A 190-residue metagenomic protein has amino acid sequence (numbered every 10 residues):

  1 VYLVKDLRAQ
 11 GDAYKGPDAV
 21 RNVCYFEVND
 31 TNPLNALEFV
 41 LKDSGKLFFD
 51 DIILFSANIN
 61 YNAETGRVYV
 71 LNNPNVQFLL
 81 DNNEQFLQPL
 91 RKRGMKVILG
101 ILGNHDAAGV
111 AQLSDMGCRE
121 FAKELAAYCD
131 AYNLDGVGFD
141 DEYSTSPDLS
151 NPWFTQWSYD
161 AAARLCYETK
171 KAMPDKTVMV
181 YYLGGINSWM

Functional and structural regions predicted by a protein language model:
Y2-M190: Secreted glycan hydrolases and related glycan-binding modules that recognize and/or cleave
